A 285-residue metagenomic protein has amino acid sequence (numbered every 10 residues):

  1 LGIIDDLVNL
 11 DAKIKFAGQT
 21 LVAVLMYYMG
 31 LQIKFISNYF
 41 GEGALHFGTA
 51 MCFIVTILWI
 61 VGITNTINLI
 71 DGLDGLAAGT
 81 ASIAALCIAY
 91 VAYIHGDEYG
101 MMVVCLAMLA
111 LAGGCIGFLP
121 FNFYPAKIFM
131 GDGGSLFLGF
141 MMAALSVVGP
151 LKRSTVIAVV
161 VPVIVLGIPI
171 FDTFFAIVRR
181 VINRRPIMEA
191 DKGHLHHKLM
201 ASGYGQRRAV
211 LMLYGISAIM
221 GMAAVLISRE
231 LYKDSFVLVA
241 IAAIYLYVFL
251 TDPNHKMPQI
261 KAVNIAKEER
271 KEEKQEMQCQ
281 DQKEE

Functional and structural regions predicted by a protein language model:
L1-D11, V61-D74, I116-F129, T251: C-terminal ends of transmembrane helices
I4-L10, Y28-G41, G96: Transmembrane alpha-helix boundary signature
V8, L21, L73, G133-G134 (+1 more regions): Active-site His/Glu-centered metal-binding helix of metallohydrolases
F16-L21, L238-I241: Hydrophobic mid-bilayer segments of alpha-helices in multi-pass membrane transport proteins, especially secondary
G18-G30, V55-I63, A81-C87, A112: Membrane-embedded alpha-helical core segments of multi-pass
Y39, A77-E285: Alpha-helical transmembrane segments
G41-I54: Short aromatic-rich membrane-water interface segments that cap or initiate transmembrane helices in multi-pass membrane
